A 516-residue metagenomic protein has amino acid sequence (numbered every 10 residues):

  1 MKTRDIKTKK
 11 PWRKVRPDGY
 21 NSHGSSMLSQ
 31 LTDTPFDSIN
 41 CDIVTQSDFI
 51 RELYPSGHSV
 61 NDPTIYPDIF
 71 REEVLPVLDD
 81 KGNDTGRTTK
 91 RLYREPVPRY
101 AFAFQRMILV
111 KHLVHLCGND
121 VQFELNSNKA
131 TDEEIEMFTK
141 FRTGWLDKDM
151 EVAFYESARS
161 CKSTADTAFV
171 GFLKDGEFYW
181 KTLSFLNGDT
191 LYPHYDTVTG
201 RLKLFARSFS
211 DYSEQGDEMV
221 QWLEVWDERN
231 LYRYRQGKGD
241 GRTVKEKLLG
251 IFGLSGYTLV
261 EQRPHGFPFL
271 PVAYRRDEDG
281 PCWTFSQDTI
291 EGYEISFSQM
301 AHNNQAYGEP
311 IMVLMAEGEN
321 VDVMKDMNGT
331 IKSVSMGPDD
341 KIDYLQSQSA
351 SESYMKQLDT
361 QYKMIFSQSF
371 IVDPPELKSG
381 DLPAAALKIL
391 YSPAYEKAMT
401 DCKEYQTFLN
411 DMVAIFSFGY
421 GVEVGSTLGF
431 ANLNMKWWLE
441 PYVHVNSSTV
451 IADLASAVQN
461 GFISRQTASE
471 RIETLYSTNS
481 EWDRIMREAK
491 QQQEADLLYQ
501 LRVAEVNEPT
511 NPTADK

Functional and structural regions predicted by a protein language model:
M1-F185, N511-K516: Extended, helix-rich architectural segments
M1-K10, E291-A301, Q305, A495-K516: Glycine- and charge-rich intrinsically disordered segments
S47, E134, F138, M150-E151 (+5 more regions): Alpha-helix initiation and N-capping motif
E133, M137, W145-A153, F285 (+5 more regions): Short amphipathic alpha-helical segments
D149, Y155-K162, H194-T197, E224 (+2 more regions): Short linear motifs in intrinsically disordered
E156-Y274: Extended, regular secondary-structure scaffolds
F252-I389: Extended, charged amphipathic alpha-helical segments
G318, D322, D326-V334, S353 (+1 more regions): C-terminal helix-loop subdomains that flank or include functional centers
